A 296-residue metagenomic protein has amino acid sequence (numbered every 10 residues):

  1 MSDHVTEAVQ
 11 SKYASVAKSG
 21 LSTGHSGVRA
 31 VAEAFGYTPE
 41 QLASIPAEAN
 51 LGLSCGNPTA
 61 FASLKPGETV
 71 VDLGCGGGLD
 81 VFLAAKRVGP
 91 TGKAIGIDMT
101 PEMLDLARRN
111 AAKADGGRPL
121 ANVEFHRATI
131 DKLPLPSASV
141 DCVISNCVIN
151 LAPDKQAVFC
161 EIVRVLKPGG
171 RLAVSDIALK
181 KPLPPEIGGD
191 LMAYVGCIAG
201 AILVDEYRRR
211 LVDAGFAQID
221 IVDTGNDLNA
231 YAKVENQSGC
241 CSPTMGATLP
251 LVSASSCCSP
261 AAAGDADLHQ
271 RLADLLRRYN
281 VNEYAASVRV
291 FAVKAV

Functional and structural regions predicted by a protein language model:
G27-T69, L79-R87, L106: Conserved alpha-helix/loop element of class I SAM-dependent methyltransferases that forms part of the SAM/SAH-binding
P66, D131-C142: A short acidic, Gly/Pro-enriched loop at the edge of an enzyme's catalytic core that lines a small-molecule cofactor
T100-E102: Conserved SAM/SAH-binding beta-strand->alpha-helix loop
G116-D131: Conserved SAM-binding strand-loop segment of SAM-dependent methyltransferases
Q156-R171: A short glycine-rich, Lys/Arg-flanked "PGG" loop and its adjoining helix->strand segment in the class I
A178-I198, R209: Short, glycine-/aromatic-enriched active-site segment of Class I SAM-dependent methyltransferases
G200-G215, I219: Short alpha-helix
A214-V296: C-terminal lobe and adjacent flexible extensions of AdoMet/dcAdoMet transferase-like proteins
